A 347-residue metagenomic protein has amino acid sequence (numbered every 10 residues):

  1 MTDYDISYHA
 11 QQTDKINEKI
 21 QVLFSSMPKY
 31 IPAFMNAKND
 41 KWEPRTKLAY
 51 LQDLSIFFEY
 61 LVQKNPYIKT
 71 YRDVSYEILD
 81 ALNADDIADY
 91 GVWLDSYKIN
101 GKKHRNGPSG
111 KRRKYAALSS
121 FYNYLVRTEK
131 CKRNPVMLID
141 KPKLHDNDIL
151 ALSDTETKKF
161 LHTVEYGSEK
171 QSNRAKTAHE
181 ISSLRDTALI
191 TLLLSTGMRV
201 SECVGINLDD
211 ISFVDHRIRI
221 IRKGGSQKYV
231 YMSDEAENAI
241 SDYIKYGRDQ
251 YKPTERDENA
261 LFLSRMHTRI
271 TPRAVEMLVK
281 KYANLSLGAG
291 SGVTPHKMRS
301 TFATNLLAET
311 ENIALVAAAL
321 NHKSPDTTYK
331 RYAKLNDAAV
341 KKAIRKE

Functional and structural regions predicted by a protein language model:
M1-E347: Conserved catalytic core of the tyrosine transesterase superfamily
